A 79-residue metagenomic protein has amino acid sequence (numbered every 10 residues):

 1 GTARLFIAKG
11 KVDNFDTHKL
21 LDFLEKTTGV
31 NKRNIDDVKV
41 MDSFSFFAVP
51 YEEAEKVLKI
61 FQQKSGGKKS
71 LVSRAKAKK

Functional and structural regions predicted by a protein language model:
G1-K79: Terminal-proximal interaction/regulatory segments of ATP-powered molecular machines
